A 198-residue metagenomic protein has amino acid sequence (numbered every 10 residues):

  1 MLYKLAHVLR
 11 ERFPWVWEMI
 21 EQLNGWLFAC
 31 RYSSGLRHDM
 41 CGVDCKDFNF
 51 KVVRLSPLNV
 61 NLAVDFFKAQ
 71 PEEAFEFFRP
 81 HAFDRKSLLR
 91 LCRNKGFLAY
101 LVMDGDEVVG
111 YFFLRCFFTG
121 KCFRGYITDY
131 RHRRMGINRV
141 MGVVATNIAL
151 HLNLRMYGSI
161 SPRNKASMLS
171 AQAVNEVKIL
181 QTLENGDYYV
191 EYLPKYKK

Functional and structural regions predicted by a protein language model:
M1-M40: Membrane-proximal basic amphipathic "stem/tether" segments
N49-D65: A short beta-loop-alpha structural element at the N-terminal edge of CoA-dependent acyl/N-acetyltransferase catalytic
E73-K121: Acetyl-CoA-dependent GNAT
G120-Y130: Conserved acetyl-CoA binding element of GNAT-fold acetyltransferases
T128, R134-A149, L169, A173: Conserved acetyl-CoA-binding loop-helix of GNAT-fold acetyltransferases
A149-S161: Conserved GNAT acetyl-CoA-binding A-motif
P162-Q181: Conserved active-site alpha-helix within GNAT-family acetyltransferase domains
T182-K198: C-terminal "cap" of GNAT-fold acetyltransferases
